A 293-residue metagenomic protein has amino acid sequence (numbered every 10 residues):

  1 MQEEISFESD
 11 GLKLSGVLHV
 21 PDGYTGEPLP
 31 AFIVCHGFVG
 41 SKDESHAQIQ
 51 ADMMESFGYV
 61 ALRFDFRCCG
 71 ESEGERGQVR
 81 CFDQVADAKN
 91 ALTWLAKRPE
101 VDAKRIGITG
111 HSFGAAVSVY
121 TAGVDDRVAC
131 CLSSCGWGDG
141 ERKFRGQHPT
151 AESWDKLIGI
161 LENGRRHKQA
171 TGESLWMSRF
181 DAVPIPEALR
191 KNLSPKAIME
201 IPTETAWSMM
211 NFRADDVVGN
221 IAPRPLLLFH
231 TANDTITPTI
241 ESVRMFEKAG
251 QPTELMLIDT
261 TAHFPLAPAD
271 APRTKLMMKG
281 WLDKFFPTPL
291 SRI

Functional and structural regions predicted by a protein language model:
M1-E27: N-terminal cap/lid segment of alpha/beta-hydrolase-fold proteins
V39-D52, F66: The serine-hydrolase catalytic nucleophile loop
K42-E44, C69-G107, P268, T274: Catalytic nucleophile-loop/oxyanion-hole region of alpha/beta-hydrolase and closely related hydrolase-like folds
M54-E71: Conserved alpha/beta-hydrolase
N90-H167, E200-I201: Primarily recognizes the serine-hydrolase "nucleophile elbow" in alpha/beta-hydrolase and SGNH/GDSL folds
E162-V217, L227: Alpha/beta-hydrolase
I221, L228-H230: Short beta-strand/loop motif that positions the catalytic acidic residue of the alpha/beta-hydrolase fold
T235-E241: Conserved alpha/beta-hydrolase "acid-adjacent" motif
